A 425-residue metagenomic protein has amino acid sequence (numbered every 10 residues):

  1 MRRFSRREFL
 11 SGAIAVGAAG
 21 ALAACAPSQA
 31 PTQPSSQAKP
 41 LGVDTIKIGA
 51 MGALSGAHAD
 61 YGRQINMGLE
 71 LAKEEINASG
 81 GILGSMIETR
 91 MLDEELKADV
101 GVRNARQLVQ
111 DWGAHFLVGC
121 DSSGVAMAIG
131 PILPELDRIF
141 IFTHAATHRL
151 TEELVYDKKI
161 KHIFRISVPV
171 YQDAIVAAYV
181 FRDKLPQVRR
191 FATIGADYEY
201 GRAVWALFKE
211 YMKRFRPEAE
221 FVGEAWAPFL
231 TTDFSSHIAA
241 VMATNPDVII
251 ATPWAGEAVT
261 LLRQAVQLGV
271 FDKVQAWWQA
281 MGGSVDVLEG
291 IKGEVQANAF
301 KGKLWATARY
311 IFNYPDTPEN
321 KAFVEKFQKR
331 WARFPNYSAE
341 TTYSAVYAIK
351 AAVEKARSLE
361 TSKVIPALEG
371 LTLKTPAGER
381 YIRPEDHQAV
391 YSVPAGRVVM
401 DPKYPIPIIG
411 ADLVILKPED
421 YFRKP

Functional and structural regions predicted by a protein language model:
M1-G20: N-terminal secretory signal peptides and thylakoid transit peptides that target proteins across membranes
A26-Q33: Bacterial lipoprotein signal-peptidase II cleavage site
Q33-A50, L83-M86, K184-R189: Immediate post-signal peptide segment of exported/extracytoplasmic ligand-binding proteins
K39, D60-M67, S79-E152, W226-F234 (+1 more regions): Beta-alpha junction/loop-to-helix N-cap segments that form part of ligand/metal-binding clefts
P40-G42, I46-G68, L92-D99, D121-S122 (+3 more regions): Extracytoplasmic "Venus flytrap"
A114-E224, Q275-K301: Extracytoplasmic ligand/sensor domains, especially the bilobed periplasmic-binding protein
A265-Y343, R357-L359, P402, I408-K424: Extracellular/periplasmic periplasmic-binding protein-like sensory domains
T372-P425: Solvent-exposed, acidic/polar segments of extracytosolic/periplasmic ligand-binding ectodomains
